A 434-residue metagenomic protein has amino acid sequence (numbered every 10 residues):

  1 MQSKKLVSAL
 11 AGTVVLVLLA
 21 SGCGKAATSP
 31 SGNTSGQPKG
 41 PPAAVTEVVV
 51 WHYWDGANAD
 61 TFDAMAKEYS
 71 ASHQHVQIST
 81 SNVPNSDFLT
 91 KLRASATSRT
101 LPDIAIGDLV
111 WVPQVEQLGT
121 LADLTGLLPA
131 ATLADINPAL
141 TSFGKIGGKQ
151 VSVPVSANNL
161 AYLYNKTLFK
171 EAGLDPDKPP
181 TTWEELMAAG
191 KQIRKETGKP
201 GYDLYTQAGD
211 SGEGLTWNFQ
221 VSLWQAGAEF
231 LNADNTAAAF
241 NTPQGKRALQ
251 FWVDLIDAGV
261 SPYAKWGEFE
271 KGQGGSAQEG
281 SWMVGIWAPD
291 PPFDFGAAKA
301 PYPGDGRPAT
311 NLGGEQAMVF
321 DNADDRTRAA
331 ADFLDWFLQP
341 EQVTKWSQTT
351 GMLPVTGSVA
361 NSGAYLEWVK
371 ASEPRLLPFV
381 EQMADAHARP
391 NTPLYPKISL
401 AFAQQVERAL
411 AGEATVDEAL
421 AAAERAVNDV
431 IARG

Functional and structural regions predicted by a protein language model:
M1-V49, A71, A421, R425-G434: Short, low-complexity disordered leader/linker segments with a strong preference for bacterial N-terminal type II
G24-K25, K170-E171, P176, Q382-G434: Conserved C-terminal helix/tail region of periplasmic/extracytoplasmic solute-binding proteins
G40-P41, A122-I136, P179-T181, G201-E213 (+7 more regions): Short, solvent-exposed loop/beta-turn-alpha elements that line the ligand-binding surface or hinge of extracytoplasmic
E68-P138, K145, E171-G173, K178 (+5 more regions): Extracytoplasmic "Venus flytrap"/periplasmic binding protein-like
L109-A161, M187, G214-N218, G296-A298 (+2 more regions): Hinge/lid segment of periplasmic solute-binding proteins
G147, V151-V155, L160, K170 (+2 more regions): Extracytoplasmic/periplasmic solute-binding protein
A189-Q192, A233-P262: Glycine-centered hinge/linker elements that transmit conformational signals in sensory and ligand-binding systems
A298, Q348-A401, R408: Long, aromatic- and glycine/proline-rich binding clefts that accommodate carbohydrate-like moieties
